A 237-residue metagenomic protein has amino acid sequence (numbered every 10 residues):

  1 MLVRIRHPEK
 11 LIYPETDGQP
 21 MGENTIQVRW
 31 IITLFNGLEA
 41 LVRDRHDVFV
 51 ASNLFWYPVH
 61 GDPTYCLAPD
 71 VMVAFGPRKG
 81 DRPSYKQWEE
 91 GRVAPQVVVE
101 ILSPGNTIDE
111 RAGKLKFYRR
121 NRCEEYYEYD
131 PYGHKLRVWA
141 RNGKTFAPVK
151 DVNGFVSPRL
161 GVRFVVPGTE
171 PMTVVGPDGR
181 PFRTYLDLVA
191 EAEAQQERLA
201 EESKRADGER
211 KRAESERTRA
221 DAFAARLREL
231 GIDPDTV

Functional and structural regions predicted by a protein language model:
M1-E23, A40, W56-P69, A74-N121 (+1 more regions): C-terminal interaction segment
E23, V28-L41, F49: A structured, charge-rich N-terminal accessory region that forms the first stable segment of a protein and links
D44-W56: A short acidic/basic microdomain associated with nuclease active sites
H46-F49, K79, Y126: Secondary-structure boundary/capping signal
